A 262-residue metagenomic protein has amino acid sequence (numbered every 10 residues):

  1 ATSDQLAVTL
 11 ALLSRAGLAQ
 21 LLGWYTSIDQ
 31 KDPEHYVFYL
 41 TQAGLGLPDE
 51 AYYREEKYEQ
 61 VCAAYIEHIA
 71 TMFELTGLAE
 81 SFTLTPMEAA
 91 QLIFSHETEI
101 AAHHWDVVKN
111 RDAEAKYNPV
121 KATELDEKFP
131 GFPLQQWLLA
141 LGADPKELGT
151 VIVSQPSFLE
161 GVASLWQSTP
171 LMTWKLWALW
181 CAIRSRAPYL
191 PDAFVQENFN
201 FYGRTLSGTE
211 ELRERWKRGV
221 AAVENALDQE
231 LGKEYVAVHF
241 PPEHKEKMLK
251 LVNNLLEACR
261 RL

Functional and structural regions predicted by a protein language model:
A1-L255: Noncatalytic, helix-rich "gating/capping" subdomain that lines the substrate-entry/channel surface of large enzyme
L262: Short, well-ordered surface patches within globular domains
